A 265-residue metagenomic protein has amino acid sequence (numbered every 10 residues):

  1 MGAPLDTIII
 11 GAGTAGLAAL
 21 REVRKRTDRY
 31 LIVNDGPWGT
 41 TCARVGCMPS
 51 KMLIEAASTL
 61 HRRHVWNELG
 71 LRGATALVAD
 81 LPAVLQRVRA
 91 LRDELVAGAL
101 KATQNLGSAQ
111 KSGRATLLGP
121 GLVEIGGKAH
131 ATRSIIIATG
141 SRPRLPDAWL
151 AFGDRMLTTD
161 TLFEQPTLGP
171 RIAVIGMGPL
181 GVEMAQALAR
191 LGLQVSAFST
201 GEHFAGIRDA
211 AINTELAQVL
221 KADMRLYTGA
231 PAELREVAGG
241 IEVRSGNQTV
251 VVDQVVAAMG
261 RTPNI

Functional and structural regions predicted by a protein language model:
G2-P4, R21-D28, V33-L168, G201-A205 (+5 more regions): Glycine-rich flavin
L5-I32, V174, G181-R190: N-terminal Rossmann-like FAD-binding beta1-loop-alpha1 element of flavoenzymes
D6-T7, S134, R171, Q254: Structural motif
I10, Q86, I137-A138, V174 (+1 more regions): Redox-cofactor binding/interface segments in oxidoreductases and associated redox assembly factors
G13-A18, T41, M48, R142 (+2 more regions): Gly/Ser/Thr-rich beta-alpha loop segments that engage phosphate groups in nucleotides
A18, L145-D147, V182-M184, A205-G206 (+2 more regions): Glycine/Thr-rich phosphate-binding loops of Rossmann-like dinucleotide-binding domains
T132-S134, A138-R144, V252-I265: Glycine-/small-residue-rich beta->alpha transition segments that form the dinucleotide
P166-R208: Rossmann-like NAD(P)H-binding beta-loop-alpha module
